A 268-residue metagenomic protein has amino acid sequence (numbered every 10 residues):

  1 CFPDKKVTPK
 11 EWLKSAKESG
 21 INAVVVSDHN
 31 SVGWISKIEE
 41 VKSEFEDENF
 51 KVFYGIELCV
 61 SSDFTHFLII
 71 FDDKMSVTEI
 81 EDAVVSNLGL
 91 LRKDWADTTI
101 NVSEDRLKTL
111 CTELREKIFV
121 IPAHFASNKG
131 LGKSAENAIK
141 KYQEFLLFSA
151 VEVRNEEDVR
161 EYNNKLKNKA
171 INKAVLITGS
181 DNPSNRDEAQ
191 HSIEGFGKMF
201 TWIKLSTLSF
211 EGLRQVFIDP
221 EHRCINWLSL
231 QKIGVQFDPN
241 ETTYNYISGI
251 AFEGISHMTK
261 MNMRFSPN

Functional and structural regions predicted by a protein language model:
C1-I21, G33-Y54, V60-E81, V85-S86 (+1 more regions): Charged catalytic cores and adjacent phosphate/nucleic-acid-binding surfaces used for phosphate/nucleic-acid chemistry
F71-E113: Binuclear metal-dependent hydrolase catalytic cores centered on His/Asp/Glu-rich metal-binding motifs
V102-K140: Hydrophobic, aromatic-enriched interface-forming segments
